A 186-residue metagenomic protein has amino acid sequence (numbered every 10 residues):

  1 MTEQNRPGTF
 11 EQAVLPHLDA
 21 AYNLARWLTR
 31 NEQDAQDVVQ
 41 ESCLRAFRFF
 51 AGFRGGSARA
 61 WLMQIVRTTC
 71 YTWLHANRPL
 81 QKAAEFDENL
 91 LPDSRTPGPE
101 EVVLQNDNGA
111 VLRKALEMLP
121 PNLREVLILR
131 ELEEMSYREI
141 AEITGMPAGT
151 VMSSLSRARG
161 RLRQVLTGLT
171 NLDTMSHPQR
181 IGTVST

Functional and structural regions predicted by a protein language model:
M1-N23, Q33-Q36, F47: A short, charge-rich alpha-helical start-of-domain segment used by transcription regulators
G8, N89-E117: Acidic, proline/glycine-rich intrinsically disordered inter-domain spacer in sigma factors
L18, R26, C43-F47, G56-P79 (+2 more regions): Σ70-family region 2.3-2.4 aromatic/basic alpha-helix that recognizes the −10 promoter and nucleates DNA melting
L18, Y22, C43, P120 (+2 more regions): C-terminal flanking helix
V39, A141: The alpha-helix within a helix-turn-helix
Q64-F86, P97, Q105, G168: Arg/Lys-rich amphipathic alpha helix in sigma70-family domain 2
V126-R130: A short pre-motif secondary-structure segment
R138, T144-G168: DNA-recognition helix of helix-turn-helix
